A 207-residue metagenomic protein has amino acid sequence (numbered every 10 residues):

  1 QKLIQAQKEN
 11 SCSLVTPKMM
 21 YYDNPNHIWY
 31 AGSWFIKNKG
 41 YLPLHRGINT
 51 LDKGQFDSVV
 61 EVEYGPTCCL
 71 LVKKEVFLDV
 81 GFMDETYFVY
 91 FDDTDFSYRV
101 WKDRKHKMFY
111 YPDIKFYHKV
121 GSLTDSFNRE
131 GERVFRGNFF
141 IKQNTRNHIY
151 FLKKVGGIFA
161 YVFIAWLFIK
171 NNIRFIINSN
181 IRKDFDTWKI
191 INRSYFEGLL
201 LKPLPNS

Functional and structural regions predicted by a protein language model:
Q1-N38: Conserved donor NDP-sugar-binding/catalytic core segment of glycosyltransferases
I36-E63: Short, flexible, basic/aromatic active-site loop/helix in glycosyltransferases
E63-Y64, C68-F82, T86-I114: A short, conserved alpha-helix in the catalytic core of glycosyltransferases
K107, Y111-R133: Active-site donor/metal-binding and catalytic loop motifs of nucleotide-sugar-dependent glycosylation enzymes
E130-K142: A short acidic, glycine-rich active-site loop that binds or catalyzes chemistry on phosphate/adenosine moieties
F139, K153-S207: Non-catalytic, C-terminal membrane-associated alpha-helical segments of glycosyltransferases
T145-N147: A conserved mid-domain beta-alpha-beta active-site/ligand-binding segment of alpha/beta enzyme cores
